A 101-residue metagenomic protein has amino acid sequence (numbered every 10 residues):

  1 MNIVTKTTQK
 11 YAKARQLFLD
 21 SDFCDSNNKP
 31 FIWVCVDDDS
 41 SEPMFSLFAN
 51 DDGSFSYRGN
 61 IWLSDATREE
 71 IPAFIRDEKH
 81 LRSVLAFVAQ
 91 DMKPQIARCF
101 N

Functional and structural regions predicted by a protein language model:
M1-D38, N60-P72, R98-N101: Negatively charged, low-complexity tracts enriched in Asp/Glu with abundant Ser/Thr
D39-N60: A short, structured beta-strand/loop element
S54-N101: Intrinsically disordered, low-complexity regulatory regions enriched in serine/threonine/proline and acidic residues
